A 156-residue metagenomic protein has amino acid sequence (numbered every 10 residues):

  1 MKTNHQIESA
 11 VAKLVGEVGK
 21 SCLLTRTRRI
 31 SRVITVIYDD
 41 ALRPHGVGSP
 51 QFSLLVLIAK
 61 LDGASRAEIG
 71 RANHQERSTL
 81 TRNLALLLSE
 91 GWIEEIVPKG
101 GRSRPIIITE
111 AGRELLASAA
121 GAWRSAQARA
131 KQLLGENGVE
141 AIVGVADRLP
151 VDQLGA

Functional and structural regions predicted by a protein language model:
M1-H45, G144: N-terminal leader segment of winged-helix/HTH proteins
R28, V56-K60, A120, D147: Short, locally clustered residues in the helix-turn-helix/winged-helix DNA-binding domain
Q51-L55: Short alpha-helical "packing" element that flanks the helix-turn-helix/winged-helix DNA-binding module
L61-S65: Short capping segments at the starts of secondary-structure elements
R66-A67, S78: Residues within helix-turn-helix
G70: The alpha-helix within a helix-turn-helix
A85-D147: Charged, amphipathic alpha-helical coiled-coil/dimerization segments
